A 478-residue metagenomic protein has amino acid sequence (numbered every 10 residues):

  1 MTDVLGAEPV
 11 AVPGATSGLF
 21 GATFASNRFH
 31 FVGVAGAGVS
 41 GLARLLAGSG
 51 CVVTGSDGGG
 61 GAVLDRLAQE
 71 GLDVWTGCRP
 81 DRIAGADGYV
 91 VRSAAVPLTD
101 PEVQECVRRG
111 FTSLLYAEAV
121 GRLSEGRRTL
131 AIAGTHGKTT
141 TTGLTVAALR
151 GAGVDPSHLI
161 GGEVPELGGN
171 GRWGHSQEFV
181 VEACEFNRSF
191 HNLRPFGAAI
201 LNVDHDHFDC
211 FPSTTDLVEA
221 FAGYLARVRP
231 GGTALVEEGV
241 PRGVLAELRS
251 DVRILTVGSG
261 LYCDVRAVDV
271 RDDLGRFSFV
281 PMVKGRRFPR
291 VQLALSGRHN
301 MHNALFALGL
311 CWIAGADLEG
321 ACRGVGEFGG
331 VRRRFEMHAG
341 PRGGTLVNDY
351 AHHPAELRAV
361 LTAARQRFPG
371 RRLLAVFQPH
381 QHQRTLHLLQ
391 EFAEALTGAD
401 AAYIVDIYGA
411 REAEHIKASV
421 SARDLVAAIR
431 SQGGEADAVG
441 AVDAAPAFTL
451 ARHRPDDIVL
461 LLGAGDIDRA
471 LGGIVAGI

Functional and structural regions predicted by a protein language model:
M1-A119, C263-R266, F288, S296: N-terminal leader/targeting and accessory segments in enzymes
L19-H30, G38, L45, S49 (+4 more regions): Nucleotide phosphate-binding/pyrophosphate-handling subdomain across enzymes that bind or process nucleotide phosphates
L45-G48, A68, R82, A94-E238 (+4 more regions): Phosphate-binding loop of NTP-binding sites
C51-G58, T233-E238, L374-Q378, G398-R411: Short internal beta-strands
S56-D57, W75-C78, L114-G121, L159-G162 (+4 more regions): Beta-strand->loop->alpha-helix junctions that form or flank phosphate-binding loops in nucleotide-handling enzymes
A393-P455: C-terminal helical cap/extension that packs against the catalytic core of soluble nucleotide-cofactor enzymes
A444-V475: A glycine-rich beta-strand to alpha-helix segment that forms a phosphate/ribose-binding loop at ligand/cofactor sites
